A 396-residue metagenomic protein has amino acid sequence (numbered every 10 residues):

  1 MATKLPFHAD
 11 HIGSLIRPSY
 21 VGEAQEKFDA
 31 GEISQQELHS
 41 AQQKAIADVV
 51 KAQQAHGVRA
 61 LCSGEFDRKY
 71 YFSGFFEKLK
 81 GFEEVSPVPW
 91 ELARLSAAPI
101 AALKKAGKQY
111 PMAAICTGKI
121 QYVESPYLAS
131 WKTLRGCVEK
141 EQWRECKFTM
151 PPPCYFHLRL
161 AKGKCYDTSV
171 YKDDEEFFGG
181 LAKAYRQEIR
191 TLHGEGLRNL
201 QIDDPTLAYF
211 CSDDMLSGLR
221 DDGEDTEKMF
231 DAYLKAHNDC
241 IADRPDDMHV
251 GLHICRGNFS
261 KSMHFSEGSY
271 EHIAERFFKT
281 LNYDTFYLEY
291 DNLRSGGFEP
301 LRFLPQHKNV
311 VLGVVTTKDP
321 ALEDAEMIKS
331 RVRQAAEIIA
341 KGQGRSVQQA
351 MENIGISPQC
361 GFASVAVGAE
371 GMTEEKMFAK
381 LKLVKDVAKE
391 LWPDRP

Functional and structural regions predicted by a protein language model:
M1-P396: Domain-level signal for soluble alpha/beta catalytic cores
